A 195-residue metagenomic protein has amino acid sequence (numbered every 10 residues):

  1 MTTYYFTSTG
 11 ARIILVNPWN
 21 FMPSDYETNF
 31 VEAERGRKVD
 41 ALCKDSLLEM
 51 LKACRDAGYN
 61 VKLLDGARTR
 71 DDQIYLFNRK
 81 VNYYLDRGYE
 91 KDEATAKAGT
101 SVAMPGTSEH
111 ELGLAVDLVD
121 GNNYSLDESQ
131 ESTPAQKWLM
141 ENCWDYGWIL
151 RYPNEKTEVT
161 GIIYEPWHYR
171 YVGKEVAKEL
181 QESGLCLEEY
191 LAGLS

Functional and structural regions predicted by a protein language model:
M1-S195: Extracytoplasmic cell-surface/polysaccharide-interacting catalytic and binding patches
